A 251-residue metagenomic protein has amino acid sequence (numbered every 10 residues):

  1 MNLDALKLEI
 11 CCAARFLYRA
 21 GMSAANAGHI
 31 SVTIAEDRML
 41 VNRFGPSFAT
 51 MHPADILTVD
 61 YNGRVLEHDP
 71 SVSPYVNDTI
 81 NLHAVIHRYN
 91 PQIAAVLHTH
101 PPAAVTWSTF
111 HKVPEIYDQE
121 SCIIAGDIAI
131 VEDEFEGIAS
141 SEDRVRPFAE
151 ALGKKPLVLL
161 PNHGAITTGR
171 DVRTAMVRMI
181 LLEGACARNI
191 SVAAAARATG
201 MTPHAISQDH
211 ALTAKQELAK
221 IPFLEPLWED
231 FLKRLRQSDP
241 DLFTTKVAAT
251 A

Functional and structural regions predicted by a protein language model:
M1-A251: Glycine-rich flexible loops
